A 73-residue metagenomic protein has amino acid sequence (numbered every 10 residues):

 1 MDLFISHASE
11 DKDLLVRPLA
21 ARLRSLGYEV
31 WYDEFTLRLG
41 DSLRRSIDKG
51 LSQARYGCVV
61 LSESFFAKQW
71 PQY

Functional and structural regions predicted by a protein language model:
M1-V60: Conserved N-terminal substructure of TIR/SEFIR domains
E63-Y73: Conserved TIR/SEFIR loop-to-helix hotspot centered on a Trp-containing motif with a nearby acidic residue
